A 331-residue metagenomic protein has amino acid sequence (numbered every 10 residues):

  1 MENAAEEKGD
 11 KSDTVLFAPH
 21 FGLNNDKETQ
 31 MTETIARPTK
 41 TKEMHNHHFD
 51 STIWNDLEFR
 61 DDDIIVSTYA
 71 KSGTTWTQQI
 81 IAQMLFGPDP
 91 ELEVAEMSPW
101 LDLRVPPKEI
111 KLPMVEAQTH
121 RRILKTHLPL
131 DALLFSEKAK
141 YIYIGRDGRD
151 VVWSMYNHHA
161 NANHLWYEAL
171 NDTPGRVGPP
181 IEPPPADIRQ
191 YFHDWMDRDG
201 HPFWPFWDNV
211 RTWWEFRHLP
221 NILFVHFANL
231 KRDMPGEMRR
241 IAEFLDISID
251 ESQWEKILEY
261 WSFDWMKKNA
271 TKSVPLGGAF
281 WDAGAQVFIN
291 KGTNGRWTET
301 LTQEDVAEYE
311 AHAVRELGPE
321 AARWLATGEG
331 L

Functional and structural regions predicted by a protein language model:
A4-A5, T14, A18, T29: Ala/Thr-enriched low-complexity intrinsically disordered regions
D10-D13, H20, N24-D26: Intrinsic-disorder-associated, low-complexity terminal segments enriched in Asp/Asn/His/Tyr and depleted of Lys/Arg
G22, D26-V225, P235, A279-L331: PAPS-dependent sulfotransferase catalytic domain
T75-G87, F224-I249, I257, W265: PAPS/PAP-binding and catalytic site of the sulfotransferase fold
L92-A95, I249-K256: A short coil-to-beta-strand element that immediately follows conserved catalytic motifs
K256, Y260, T327: Short acidic/histidine-centered micro-motifs embedded in hydrophobic/aromatic stretches that mark compact functional
Y260-G284: Short acidic/His-enriched helical or mixed secondary-structure segments at domain edges of catalytic enzymes and some
